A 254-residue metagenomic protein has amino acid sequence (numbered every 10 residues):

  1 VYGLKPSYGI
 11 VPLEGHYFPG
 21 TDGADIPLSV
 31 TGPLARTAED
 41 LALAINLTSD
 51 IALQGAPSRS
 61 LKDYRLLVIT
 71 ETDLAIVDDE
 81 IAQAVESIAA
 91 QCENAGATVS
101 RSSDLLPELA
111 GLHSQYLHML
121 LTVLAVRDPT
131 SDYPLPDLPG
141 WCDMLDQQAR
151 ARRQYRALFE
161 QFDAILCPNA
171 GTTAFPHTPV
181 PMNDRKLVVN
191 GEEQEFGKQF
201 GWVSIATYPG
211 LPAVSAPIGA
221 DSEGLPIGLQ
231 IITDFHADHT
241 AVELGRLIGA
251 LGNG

Functional and structural regions predicted by a protein language model:
V1-T72, E86-A95, T207-G254: Structural helix-boundary/capping segments
L43-K198, Y208, H236, L247-N253: Amidase signature
